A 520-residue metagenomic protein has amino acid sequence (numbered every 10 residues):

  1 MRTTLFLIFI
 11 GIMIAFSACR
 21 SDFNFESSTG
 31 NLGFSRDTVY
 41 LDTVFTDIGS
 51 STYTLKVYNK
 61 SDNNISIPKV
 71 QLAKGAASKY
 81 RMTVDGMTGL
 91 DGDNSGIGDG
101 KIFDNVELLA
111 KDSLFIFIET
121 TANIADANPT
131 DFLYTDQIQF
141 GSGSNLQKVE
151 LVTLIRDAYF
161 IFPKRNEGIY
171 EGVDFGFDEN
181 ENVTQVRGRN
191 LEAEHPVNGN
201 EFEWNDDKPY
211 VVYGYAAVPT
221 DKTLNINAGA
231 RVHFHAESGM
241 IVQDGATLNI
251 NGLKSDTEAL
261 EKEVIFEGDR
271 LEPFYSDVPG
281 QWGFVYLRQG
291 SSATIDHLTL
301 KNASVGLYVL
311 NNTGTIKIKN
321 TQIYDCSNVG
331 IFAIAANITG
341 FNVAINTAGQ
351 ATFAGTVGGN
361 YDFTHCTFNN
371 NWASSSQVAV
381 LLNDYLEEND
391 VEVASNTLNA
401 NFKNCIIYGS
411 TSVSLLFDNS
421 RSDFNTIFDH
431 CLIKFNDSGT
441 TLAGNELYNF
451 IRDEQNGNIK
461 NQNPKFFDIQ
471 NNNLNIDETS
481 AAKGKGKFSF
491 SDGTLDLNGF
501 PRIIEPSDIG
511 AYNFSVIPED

Functional and structural regions predicted by a protein language model:
M1-F6: Positively charged n-region of N-terminal signal peptides that target proteins for export
A15-A18: C-terminal motif of bacterial Sec signal peptides marking the signal peptidase cleavage site
R20-Y40, K60-E119, I124-D126: Surface-exposed binding patches on compact interaction domains or structured appendages
F25, S35-T43, I48-G49, K56 (+6 more regions): Beta-strand/loop edge motif enriched in small/polar residues
I476-D477: Polyanionic/metal-chelating signatures
